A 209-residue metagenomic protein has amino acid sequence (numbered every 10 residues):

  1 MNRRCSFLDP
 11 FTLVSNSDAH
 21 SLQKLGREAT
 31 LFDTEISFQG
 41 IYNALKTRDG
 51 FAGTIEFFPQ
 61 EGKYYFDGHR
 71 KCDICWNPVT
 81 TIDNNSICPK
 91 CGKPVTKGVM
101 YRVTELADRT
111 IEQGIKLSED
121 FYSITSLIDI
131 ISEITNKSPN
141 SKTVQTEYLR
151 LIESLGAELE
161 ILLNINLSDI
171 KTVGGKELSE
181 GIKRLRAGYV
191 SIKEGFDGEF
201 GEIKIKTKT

Functional and structural regions predicted by a protein language model:
M1-T209: Charged catalytic cores and adjacent phosphate/nucleic-acid-binding surfaces used for phosphate/nucleic-acid chemistry
